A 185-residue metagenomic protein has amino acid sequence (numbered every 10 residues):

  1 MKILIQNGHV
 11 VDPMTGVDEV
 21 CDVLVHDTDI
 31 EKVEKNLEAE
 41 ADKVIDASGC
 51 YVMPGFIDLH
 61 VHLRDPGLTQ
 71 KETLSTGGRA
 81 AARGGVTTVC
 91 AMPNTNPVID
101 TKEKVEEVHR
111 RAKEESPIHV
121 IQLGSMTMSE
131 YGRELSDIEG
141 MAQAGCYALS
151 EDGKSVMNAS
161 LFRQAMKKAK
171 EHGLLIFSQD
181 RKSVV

Functional and structural regions predicted by a protein language model:
M1-P54: Histidine-rich, glycine-flanked metal-binding segment
G8, V23, T28, G49 (+6 more regions): Divalent metal-coordination and catalytic microenvironments
D42-S48, G78, F162-S178: Short amphipathic alpha-helices and their capping/turn segments at secondary-structure boundaries
A47-A112: Metal-associated gating/positioning segment near the N- to mid-region
Q70-G78, E130-G140: Short, acidic/polar
T76-I99, S116-M128, A142-M157, G173-F177 (+1 more regions): Divalent metal-dependent hydrolysis catalytic cores, especially in the metallo-beta-lactamase
V98-V108, S155-K168: Active-site-adjacent beta->alpha loops and helix N-cap segments on the catalytic face of soluble alpha/beta enzymes
V184-V185: Conserved small/polar residues in nucleotide/adenosyl-binding loops
